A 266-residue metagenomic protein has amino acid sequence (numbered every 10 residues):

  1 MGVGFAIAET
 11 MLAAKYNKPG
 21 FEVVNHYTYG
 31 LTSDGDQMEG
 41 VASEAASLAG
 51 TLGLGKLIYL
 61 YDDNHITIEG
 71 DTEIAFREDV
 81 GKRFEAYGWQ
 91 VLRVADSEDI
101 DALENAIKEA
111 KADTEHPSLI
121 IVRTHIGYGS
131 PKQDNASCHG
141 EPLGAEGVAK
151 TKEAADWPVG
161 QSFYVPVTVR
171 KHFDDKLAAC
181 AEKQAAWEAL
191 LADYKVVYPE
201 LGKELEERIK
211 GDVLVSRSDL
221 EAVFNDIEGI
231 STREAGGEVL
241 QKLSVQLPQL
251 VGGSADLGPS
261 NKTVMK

Functional and structural regions predicted by a protein language model:
M1-D175: Glycine-rich ThDP/TPP pyrophosphate-binding loop and its adjacent helix/strand module within ThDP-dependent enzymes
M1-T28, R93, D175-K266: Thiamine diphosphate
